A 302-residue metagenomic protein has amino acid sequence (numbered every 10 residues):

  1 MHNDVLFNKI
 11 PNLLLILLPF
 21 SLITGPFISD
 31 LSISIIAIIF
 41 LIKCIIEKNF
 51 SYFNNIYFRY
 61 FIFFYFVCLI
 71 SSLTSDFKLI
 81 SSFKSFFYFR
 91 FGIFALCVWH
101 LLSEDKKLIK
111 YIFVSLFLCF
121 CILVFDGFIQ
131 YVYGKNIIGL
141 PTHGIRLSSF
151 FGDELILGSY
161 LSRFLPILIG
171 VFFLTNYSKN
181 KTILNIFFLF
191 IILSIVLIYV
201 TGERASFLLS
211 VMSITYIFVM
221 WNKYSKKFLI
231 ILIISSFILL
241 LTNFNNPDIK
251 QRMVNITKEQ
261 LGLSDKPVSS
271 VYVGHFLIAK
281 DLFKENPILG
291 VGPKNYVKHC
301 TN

Functional and structural regions predicted by a protein language model:
M1-I80, H100-F117, V171-N185, S225-L229: Transmembrane signal-anchor hairpin modules in multi-pass inner-membrane enzymes, especially those that act on
I16-L18, L69-L73, I93, K110-T142 (+2 more regions): Alpha-helical transmembrane segments of multi-pass inner-membrane proteins
T24-I46, S85-L96, L157-L168, F207-T215: Membrane-embedded alpha-helical segments of multi-pass membrane proteins, especially the transmembrane helices
I36-I39, Y272-N286: Extracytoplasmic loop-helix module adjacent to an early transmembrane segment
I80-F87, H143-S148: Non-cytosolic membrane-interface motifs at loop->transmembrane helix junctions
F125, V200-T201, W221-D265, L277-E285 (+1 more regions): A membrane-periplasm/extracellular boundary helix in multi-pass inner-membrane enzymes that assemble envelope glycans
I138-G144, T257-S269, K294-N302: Interfacial juxtamembrane loops and adjacent helix segments that form the catalytic/substrate-binding surfaces
G274-A279, L289-N302: Glycine- and aromatic-enriched periplasmic loops at the membrane-periplasm interface of multi-pass inner-membrane
